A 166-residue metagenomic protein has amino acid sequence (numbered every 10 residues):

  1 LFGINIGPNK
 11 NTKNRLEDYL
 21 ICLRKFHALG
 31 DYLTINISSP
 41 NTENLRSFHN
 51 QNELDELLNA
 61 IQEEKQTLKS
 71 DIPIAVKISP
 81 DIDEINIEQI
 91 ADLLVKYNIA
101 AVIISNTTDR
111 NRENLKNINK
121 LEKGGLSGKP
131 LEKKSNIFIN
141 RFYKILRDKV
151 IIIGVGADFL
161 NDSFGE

Functional and structural regions predicted by a protein language model:
L1-G3, E64-I82, F142-G154: Short beta-strand/loop segments at the ligand-binding rim of alpha/beta enzyme cores
L1-T34, S39: Active-site beta->alpha loop and helix N-cap motifs at the rims of alpha/beta catalytic domains
G7-N11, S38-P40, K77-D81, S105-D109 (+1 more regions): Active-site beta-loop-alpha junctions enriched in small/polar residues
P8-L20, R46-E53, A75-V95: Active-site glycine- and acidic-residue-rich loops that bind and position anionic ligands or nucleotide-like cofactors
Y19-H27, Q51-Q62, I87-D92, N136-N140 (+1 more regions): Generic structural signal for well-ordered alpha-helices, preferentially at hydrophobic/aromatic core positions
L20, I82-K96, Y143-D148, A157-E166: Catalytic cores of alpha/beta
I35-N36, K77, V102, F142 (+1 more regions): Conserved, mostly hydrophobic/aromatic
P40-E53, I87, L93-D148: Glycine/Thr-rich beta-alpha phosphate-binding loop at enzyme active sites
